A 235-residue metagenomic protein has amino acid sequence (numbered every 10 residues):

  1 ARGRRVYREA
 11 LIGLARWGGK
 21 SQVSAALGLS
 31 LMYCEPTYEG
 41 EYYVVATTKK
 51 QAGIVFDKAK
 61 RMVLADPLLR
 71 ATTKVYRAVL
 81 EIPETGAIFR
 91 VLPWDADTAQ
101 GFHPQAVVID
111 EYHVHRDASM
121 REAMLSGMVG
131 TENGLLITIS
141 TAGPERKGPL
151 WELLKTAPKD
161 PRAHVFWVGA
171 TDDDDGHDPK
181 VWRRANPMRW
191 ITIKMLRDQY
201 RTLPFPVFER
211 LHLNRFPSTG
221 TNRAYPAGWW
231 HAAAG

Functional and structural regions predicted by a protein language model:
R5-G28: Walker A/P-loop
G18, A99, H115-R116, E145-R146: Catalytic P-loop NTPase motifs of RecA-like helicase/translocase cores
L31-E39: Post-Walker A helix-loop "phosphate-sensing" segment adjacent to the P-loop in P-loop NTPases
G40-A59: Conserved Walker A/P-loop ATP-binding site and its immediately adjacent core in helicase/helicase-like ATPase domains
V55-Q105: Inter-Walker segment of RecA-like/P-loop motor cores
D110-E111: Walker B catalytic acidic pair
A118-G235: Non-catalytic, compositionally simple segments
